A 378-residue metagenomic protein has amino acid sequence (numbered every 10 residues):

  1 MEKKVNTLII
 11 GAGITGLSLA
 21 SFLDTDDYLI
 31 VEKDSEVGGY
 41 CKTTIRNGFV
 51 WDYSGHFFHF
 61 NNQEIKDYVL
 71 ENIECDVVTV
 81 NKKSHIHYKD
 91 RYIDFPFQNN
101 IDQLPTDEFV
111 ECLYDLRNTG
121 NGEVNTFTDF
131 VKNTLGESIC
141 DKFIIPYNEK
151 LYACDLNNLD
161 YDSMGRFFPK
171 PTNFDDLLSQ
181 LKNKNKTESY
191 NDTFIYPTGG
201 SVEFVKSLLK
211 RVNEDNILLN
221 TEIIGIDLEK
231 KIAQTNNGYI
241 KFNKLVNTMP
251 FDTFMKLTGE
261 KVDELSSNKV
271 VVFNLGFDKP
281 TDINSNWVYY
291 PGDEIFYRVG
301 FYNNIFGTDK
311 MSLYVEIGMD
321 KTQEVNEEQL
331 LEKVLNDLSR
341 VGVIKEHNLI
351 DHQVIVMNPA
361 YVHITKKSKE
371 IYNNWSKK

Functional and structural regions predicted by a protein language model:
V5-I30: N-terminal Rossmann-like FAD-binding beta1-loop-alpha1 element of flavoenzymes
T15, E36, D252: Conserved Rossmann-like nucleotide-cofactor binding loop
D24-R46: Glycine-rich FAD pyrophosphate-binding loop
T43, G307-D309, M357-K378: FAD-binding beta-loop-beta segment adjacent to the flavin cofactor pocket
N47-G120: Dinucleotide-binding Rossmann-like beta1-alpha1 core, especially the glycine-rich loop that anchors the ADP
E64-T79, H85-F95, L135-D141, R211-I232: Feature captures the FAD/FMN-dependent oxidoreductase FAD-binding
R91, D107-G225: Active-site/ligand-binding neighborhood in enzyme catalytic cores
T221-G342, I371-S376: Mid-domain catalytic core of redox enzymes that form a hydrophobic substrate pocket/lid adjacent to a catalytic redox
